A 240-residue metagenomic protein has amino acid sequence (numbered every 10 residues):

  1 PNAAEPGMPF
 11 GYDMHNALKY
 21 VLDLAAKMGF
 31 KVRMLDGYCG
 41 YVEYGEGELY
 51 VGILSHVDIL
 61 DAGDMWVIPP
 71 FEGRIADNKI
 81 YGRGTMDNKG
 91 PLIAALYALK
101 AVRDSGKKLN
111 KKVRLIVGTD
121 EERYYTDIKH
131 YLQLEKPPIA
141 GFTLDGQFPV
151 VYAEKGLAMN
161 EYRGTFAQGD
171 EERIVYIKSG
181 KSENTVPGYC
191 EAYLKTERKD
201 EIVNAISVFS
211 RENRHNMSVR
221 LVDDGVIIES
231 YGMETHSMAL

Functional and structural regions predicted by a protein language model:
P1-L54, L60: N-terminal helical capping/dimerization or prosegment-like subdomains of hydrolases acting on amide or phosphate bonds
H15-K19, L92, V203: Short, surface-exposed alpha-helical segments at coil->helix boundaries
R33-D36, G82, L115-V117, F142-L144: General beta-strand structural signal in soluble alpha/beta enzymes
G40, K79-I80, V226-I227: Hydrophobic residues embedded in beta-strands of well-ordered beta-sheets
G47-V51, A76-D77, L109-V113, K136-A140 (+2 more regions): Short coil/turn connectors at secondary-structure junctions
Y50-V117, R123: Active-site metal-coordination/substrate-binding segment of hydrolases, especially metallo-dependent peptidases
E122, I128-L240: Midchain, well-structured core segments that form catalytic/ion-binding scaffolds
